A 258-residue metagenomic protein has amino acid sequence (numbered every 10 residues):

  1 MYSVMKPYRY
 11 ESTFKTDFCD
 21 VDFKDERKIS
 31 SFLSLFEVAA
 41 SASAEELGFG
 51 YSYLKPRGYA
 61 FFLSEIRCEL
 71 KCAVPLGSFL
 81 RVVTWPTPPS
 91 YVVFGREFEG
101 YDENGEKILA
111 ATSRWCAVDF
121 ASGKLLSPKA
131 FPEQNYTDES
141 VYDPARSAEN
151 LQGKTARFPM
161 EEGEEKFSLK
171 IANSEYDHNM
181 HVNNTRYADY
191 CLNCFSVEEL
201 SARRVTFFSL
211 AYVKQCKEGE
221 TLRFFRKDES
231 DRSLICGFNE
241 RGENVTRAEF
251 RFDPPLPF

Functional and structural regions predicted by a protein language model:
Y2-L63, A110-T112, D119-R204, F258: Hot-dog-fold acyl-thioester-processing enzymes
K6-S12, E69-F79, V83-T155, Y212 (+2 more regions): HotDog/MaoC-like acyl-thioester-processing domains
Y59-A73, R203-Q215: Small beta-barrel nucleic-acid-binding modules, principally OB-folds
E65, G95, K166, F207 (+1 more regions): Short coil/loop residues immediately preceding or within conserved phosphate-binding loops of NTP-utilizing enzyme
S78-F79, E161-E165, E218-T221: Short coil-to-beta-strand transition motifs
A188-E229, C236-N239: Glycine/small-residue-rich hydrophobic helix-like segments
